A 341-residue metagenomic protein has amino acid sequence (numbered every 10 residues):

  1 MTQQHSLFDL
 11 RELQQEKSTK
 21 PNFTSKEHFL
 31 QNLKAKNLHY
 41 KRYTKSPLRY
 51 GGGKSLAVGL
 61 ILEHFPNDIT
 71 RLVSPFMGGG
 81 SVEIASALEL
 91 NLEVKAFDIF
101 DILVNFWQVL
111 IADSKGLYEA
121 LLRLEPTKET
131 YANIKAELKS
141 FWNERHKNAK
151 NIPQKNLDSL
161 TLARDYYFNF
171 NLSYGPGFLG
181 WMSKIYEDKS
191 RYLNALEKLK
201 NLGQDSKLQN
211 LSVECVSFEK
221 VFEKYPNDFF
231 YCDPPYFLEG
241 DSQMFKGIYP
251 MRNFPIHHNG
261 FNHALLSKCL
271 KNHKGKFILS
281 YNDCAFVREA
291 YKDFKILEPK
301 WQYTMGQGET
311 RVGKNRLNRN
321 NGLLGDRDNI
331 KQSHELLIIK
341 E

Functional and structural regions predicted by a protein language model:
Q3-V58, I111-I248, N262, K268 (+1 more regions): SAM-dependent nucleic-acid methyltransferase catalytic core
Q4-H5, I256-E341: Long, positively charged, glycine-interspersed low-complexity recognition regions
E63, D68-K139: SAM cofactor-binding core of SAM-dependent methyltransferases, primarily the Rossmann-like beta-alpha-beta module
D68-L72, L92-E93, L208-L211, L270-F277: Short active-site oxyanion
G78-G80, E197-N201, Y281-A285: Short, polar loop motifs at secondary-structure junctions
G79-V82, F100-I102, L172-G175, F218-V221 (+3 more regions): Short, solvent-exposed loop/turn segments at secondary-structure junctions
S86-E89, D205, F222-Y225, A285-D293: Short loop/helix-cap segments at secondary-structure boundaries that form the rim of catalytic
